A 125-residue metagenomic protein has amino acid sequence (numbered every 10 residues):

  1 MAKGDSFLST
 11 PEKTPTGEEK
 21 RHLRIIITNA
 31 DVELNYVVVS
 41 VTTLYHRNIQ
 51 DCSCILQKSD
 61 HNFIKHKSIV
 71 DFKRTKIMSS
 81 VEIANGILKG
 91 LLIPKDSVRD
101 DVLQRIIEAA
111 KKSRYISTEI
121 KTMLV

Functional and structural regions predicted by a protein language model:
G4-D5: Loop/turn positions that initiate beta-strands
E12, V41, T75-I77: Beta-hairpin (beta-strand-turn-beta-strand) motif
P15-N62: Compact nucleic-acid interaction/catalytic patches
D60-V125: C-terminal terminal-subdomain/extension
